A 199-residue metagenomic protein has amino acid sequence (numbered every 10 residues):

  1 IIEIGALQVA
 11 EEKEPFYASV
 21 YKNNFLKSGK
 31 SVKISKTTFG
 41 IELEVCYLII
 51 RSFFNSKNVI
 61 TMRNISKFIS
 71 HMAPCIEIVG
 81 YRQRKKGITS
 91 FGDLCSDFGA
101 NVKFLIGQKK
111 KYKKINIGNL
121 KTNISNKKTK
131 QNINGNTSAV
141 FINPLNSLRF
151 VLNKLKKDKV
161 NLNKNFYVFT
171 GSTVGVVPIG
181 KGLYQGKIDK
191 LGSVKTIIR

Functional and structural regions predicted by a protein language model:
I1-I142, L148-R149, V177-L183, L191-R199: Catalytic-core "active-site belt" of small-molecule-metabolizing enzymes, emphasizing His/Asp/Glu-rich regions
P144-G180: A conserved acidic, glycine/proline-rich C-terminal tail/linker
